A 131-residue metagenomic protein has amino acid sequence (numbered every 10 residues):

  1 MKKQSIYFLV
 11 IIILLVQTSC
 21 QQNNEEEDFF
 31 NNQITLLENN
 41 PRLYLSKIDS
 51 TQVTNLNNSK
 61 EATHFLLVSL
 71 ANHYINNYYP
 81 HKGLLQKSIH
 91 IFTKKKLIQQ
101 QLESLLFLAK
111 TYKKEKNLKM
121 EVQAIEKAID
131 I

Functional and structural regions predicted by a protein language model:
M1-F8: Bacterial N-terminal signal peptides that target proteins for export
K2, C20-I131: A "functional boundary" signal
F8-Q17: Bacterial N-terminal signal peptides
